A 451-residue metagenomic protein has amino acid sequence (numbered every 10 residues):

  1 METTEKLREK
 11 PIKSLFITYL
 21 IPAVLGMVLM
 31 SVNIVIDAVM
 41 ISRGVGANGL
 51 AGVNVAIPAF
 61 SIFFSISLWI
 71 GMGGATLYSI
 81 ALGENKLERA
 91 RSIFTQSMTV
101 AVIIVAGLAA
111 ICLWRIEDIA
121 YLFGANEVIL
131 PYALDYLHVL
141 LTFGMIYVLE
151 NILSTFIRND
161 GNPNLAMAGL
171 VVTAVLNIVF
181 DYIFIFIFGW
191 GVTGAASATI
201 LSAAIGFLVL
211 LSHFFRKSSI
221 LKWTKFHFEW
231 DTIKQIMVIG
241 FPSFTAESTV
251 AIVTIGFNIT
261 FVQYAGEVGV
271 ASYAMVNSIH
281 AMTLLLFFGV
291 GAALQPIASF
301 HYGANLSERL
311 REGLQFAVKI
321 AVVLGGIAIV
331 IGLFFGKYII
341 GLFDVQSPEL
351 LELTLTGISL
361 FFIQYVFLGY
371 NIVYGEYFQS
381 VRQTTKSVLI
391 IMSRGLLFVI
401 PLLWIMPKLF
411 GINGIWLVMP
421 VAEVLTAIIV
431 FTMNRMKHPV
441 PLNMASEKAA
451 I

Functional and structural regions predicted by a protein language model:
M1-A23, Y78-M145, G189-F241, A298-Q364 (+1 more regions): Short alpha-helical transmembrane segments in multi-pass integral membrane proteins
L7-V45, P58-G73, L77, V102-A109 (+4 more regions): N-terminal transmembrane alpha-helices
T18-D37, V139, E150, T173 (+4 more regions): Transmembrane helical elements of multi-pass membrane transporters/channels
V32-A51, A120-E127, I183-W190, A251-S278 (+4 more regions): Helix-terminus/linker motif at the lipid-water interface of multi-pass membrane proteins
A47-P58, A133, L137, A196 (+2 more regions): Small-residue hotspots at the loop-to-helix junctions and early N-terminal turns of transmembrane alpha-helices
L50-A110, Y147-A166, S272-G336, L368-I390: Small-residue-rich hydrophobic transmembrane alpha-helices
I62-S65, A109, N177-Y182, G206-L211 (+4 more regions): Hydrophobic transmembrane alpha-helices of multi-pass small-molecule transporters
G71, V139-R158, G169-A174, A195-L208 (+4 more regions): Short runs within selected transmembrane alpha-helices of multi-pass transporters and secretion channels
